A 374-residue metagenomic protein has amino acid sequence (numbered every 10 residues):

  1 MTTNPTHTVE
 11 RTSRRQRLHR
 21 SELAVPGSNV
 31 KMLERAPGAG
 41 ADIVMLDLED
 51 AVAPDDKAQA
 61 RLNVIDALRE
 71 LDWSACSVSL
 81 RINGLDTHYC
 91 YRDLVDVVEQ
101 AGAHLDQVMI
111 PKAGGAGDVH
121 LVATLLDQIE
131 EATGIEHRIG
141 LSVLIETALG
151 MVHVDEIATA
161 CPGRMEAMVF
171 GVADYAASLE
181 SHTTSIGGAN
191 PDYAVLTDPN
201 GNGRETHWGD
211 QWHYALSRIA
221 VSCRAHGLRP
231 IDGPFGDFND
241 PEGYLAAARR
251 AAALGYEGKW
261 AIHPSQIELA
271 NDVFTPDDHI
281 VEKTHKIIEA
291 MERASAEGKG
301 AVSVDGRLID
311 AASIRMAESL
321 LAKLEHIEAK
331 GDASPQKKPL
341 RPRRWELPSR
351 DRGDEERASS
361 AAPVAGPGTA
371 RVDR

Functional and structural regions predicted by a protein language model:
T2-R374: Expand to "…catalyze enediolate/carbanion chemistry for C-C bond making/breaking, isomerization, decarboxylation
